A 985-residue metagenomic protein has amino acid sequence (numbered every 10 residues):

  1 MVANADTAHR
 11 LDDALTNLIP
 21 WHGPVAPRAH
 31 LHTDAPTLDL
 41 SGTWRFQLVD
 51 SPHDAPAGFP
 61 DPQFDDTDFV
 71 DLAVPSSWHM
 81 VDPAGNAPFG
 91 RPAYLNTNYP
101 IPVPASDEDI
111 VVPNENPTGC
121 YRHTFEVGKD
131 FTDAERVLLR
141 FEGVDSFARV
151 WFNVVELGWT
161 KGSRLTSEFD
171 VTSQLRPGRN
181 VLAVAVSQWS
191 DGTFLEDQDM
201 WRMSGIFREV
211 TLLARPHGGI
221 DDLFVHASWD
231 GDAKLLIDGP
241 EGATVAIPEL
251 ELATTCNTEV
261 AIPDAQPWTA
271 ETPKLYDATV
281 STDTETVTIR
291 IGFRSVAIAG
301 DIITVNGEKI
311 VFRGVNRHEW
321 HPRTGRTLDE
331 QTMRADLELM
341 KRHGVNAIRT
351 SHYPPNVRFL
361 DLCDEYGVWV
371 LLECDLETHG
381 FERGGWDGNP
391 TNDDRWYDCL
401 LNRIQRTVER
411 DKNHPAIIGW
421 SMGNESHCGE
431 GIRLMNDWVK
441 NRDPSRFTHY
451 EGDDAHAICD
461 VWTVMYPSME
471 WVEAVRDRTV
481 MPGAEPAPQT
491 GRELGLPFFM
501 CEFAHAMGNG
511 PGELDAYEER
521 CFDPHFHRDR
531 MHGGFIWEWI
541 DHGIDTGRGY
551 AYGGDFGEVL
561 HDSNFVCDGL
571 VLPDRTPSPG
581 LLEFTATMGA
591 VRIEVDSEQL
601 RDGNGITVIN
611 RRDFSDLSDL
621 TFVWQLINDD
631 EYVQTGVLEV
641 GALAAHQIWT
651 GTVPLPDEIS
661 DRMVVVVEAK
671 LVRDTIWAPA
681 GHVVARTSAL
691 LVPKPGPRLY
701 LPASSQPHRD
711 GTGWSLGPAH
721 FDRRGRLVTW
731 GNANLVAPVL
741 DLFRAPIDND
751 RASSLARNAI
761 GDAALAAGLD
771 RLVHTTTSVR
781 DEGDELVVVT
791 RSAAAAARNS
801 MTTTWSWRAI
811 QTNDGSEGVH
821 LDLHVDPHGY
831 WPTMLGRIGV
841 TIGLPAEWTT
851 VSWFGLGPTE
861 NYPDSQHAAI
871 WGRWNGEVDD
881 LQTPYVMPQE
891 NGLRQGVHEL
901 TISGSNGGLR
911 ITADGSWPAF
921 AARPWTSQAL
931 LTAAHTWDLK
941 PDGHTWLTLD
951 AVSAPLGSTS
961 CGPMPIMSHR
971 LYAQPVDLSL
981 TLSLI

Functional and structural regions predicted by a protein language model:
V2-T16, P20-P27, R45-V49, A55 (+6 more regions): Accessory beta-strand-rich segments of carbohydrate-active enzymes
G23, R28-H30, C521-L727: Carbohydrate-binding surfaces of carbohydrate-active enzymes
M80, G90, G143, Q188 (+4 more regions): Beta-strand/loop-rich accessory regions of lumenal/periplasmic or secreted enzymes, predominantly carbohydrate-active
M80-V127, F131-F141, D145-F152, G158-W159 (+5 more regions): Active-site-adjacent substrate/metal-binding segments within catalytic domains of carbohydrate-active enzymes
F89-V111, K161-S163, V171, L175-G231 (+10 more regions): An acidic-aromatic loop/edge-strand motif
Y121-H123, L165-F169, C256-V260, Q647-V653 (+1 more regions): Short strand-edge motifs at loop-to-beta-strand transitions and within beta-strands of extracellular beta-rich domains
R176-R179, D238-A299, I659, M663-P697: Extended acidic/polar, glycine-enriched regions that form or flank non-catalytic beta-rich accessory modules
E338-M340, A347-D574, P579, S597: Substrate-binding/catalytic cleft of secreted carbohydrate-active enzymes, primarily glycoside hydrolases
